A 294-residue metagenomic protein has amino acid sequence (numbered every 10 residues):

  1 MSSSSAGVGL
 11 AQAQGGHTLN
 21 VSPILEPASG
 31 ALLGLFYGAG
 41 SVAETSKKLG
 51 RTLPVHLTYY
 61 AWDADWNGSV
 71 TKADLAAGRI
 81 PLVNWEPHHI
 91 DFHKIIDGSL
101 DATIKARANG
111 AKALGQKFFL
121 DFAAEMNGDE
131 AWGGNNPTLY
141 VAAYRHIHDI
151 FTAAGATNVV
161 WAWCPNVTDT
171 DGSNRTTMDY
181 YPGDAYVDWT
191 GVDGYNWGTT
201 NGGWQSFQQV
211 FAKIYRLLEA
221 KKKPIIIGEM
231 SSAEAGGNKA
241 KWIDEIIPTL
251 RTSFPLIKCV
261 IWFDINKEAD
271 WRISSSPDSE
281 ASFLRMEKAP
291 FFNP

Functional and structural regions predicted by a protein language model:
M1-V8: Secretory targeting and sorting signals
Q12-Q14: Boundary of Sec targeting at the N-terminus
L25: Short, surface-exposed polybasic-aromatic patches that bind anionic ligands, especially phosphate groups
A28-K117, V210, N238-I257, F263-F291: N-terminal carbohydrate-binding/catalytic regions of secreted carbohydrate-active enzymes
Y37, Y60, V83-P87, F122-A124 (+4 more regions): A cross-domain feature marking catalytic cores of carbohydrate-active enzymes and several ubiquitous metabolic/repair
H56, L120, D188-T190, E229 (+1 more regions): Conserved, mostly hydrophobic/aromatic
S69-E86, V192-G236: Glycoside hydrolase catalytic-domain groove-lining segments
S99-W189, D193-K213, G237, A269-K288: Active-site cleft segment of glycoside hydrolase catalytic domains centered on the general acid/base Glu
